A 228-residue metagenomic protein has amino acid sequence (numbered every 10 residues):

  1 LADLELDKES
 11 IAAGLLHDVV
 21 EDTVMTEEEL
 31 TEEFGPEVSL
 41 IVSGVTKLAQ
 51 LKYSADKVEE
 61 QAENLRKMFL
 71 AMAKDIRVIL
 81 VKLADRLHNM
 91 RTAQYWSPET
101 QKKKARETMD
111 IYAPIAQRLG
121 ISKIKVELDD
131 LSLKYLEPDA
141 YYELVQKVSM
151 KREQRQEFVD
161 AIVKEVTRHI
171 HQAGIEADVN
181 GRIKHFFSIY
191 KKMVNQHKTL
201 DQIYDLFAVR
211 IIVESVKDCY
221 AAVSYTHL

Functional and structural regions predicted by a protein language model:
L1-A208, V213-L228: Active-site helical microenvironments for divalent-metal-assisted chemistry
